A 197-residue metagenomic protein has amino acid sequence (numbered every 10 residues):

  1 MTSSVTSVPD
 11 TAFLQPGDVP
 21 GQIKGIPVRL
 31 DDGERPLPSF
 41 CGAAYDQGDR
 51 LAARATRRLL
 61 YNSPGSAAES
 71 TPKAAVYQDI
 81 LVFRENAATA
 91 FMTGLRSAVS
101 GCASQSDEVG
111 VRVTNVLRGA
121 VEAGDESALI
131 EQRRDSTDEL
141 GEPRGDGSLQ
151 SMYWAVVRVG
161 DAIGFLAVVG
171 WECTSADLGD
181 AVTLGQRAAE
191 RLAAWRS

Functional and structural regions predicted by a protein language model:
M1-P9, S197: N-terminal low-complexity, Pro/Thr-rich disordered segments that flank secretion/membrane-targeting signals
V8-R29: Tubular lipid-binding modules of the TULIP superfamily
P16, P20, T89-R96, V182-G185 (+1 more regions): Extracytoplasmic/secreted envelope proteins and their assembly/folding machinery, especially bacterial periplasmic
I23-M152, L192-S197: A small/polar (G/S/T-enriched), proline-flanked helix-loop surface module common in exported/cell-envelope proteins
V76-D79, V157, D161-G170: Short, well-ordered beta-strand elements
N86-A88, G164, T174: Residue-level signal for secondary-structure boundary sites
W154-V157, Q186: A generic structural signal for well-ordered alpha-helical surface patches
A167-S197: Surface-exposed amphipathic alpha-helical segments
